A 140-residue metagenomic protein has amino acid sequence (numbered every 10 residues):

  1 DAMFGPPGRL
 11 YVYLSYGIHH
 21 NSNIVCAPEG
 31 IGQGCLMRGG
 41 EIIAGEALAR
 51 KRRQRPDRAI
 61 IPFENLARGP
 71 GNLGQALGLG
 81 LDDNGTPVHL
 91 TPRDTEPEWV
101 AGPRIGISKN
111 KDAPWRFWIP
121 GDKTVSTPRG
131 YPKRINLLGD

Functional and structural regions predicted by a protein language model:
D1-D140: Conserved, well-structured core segments that form or line functional sites
